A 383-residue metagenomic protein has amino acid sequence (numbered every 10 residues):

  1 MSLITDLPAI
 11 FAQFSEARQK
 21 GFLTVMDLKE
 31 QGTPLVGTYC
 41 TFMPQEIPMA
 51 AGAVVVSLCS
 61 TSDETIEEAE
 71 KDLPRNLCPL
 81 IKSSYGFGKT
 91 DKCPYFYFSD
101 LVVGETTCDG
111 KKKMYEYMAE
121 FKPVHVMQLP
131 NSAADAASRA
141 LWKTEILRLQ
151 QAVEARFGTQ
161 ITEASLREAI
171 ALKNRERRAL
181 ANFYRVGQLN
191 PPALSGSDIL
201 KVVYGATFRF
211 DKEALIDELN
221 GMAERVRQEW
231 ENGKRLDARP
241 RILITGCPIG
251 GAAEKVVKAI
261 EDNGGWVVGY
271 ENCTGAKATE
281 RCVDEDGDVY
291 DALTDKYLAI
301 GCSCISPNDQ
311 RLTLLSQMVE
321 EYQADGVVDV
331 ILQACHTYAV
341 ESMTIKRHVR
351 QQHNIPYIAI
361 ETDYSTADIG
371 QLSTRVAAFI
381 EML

Functional and structural regions predicted by a protein language model:
S2-P34, L147, Q151-T279: A charged, amphipathic alpha-helical module
L3, M343-L383: Peripheral docking tails and interdomain loops at the edges of cofactor- or intermediate-handling domains
S15-K29, G37-T41, Q45-E46, T65-E70 (+1 more regions): Metallocofactor- and cofactor-centric catalytic cores in central/energy metabolism, strongly enriched
E30, I47-T61, E68-A69, L243 (+2 more regions): Redox- and metal-dependent alpha/beta enzyme cores, enriched for Fe-S-associated oxidoreductases and cofactor-handling
L35, D100-L101, G326: Structural motif
R75-K92, S303-Q317: Glycine-rich, highly charged phosphate/nucleotide-binding loops
Y85-A152: Acidic/His-rich segments in extracytoplasmic proteins that coordinate ligands and/or metal ions
V319, Q323-V328: Proline-aspartate-enriched helix->loop->beta-strand connector
